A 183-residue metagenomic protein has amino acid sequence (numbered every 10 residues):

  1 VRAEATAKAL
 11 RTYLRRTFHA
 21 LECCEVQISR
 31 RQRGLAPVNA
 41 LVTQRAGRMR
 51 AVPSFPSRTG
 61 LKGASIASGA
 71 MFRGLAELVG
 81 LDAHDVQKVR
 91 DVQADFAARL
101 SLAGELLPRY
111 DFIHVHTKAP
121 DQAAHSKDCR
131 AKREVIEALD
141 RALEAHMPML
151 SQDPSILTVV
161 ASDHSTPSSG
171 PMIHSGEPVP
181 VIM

Functional and structural regions predicted by a protein language model:
V1-M183: Feature captures the catalytic ectodomains and active-site-proximal regions of enzymes that hydrolyze or transfer
